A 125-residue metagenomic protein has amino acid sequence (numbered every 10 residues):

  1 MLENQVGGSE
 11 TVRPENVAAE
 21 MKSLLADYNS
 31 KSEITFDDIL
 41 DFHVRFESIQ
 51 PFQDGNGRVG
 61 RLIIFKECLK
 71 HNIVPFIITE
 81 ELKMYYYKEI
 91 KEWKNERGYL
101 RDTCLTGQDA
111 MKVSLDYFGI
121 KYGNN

Functional and structural regions predicted by a protein language model:
M1-N125: FIC/Doc superfamily catalytic core
